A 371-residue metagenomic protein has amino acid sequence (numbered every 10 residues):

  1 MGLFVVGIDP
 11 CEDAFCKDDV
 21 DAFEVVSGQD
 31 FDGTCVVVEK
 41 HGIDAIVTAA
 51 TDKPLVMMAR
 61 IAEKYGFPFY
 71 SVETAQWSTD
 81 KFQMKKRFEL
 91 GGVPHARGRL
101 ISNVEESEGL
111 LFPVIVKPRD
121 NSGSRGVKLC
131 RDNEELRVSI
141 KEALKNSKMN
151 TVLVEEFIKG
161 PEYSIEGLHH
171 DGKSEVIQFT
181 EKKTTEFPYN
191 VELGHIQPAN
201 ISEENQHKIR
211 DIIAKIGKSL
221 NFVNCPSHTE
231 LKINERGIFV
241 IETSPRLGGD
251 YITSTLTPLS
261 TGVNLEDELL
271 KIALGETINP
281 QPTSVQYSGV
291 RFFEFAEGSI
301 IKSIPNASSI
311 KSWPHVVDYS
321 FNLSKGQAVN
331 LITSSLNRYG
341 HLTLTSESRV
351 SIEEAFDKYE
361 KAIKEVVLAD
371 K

Functional and structural regions predicted by a protein language model:
M1-T74, F295, L323-Y339, T345-D370: ATP-binding N-terminal substructure of ATP-dependent carboxylate-amine bond-forming enzymes
C16-K17, P118-N121, P188-N190, G249 (+1 more regions): Short, flexible turn/loop "capping" segments at secondary-structure junctions
F23-Q29, G98-N103, C130: Short acidic-hydrophobic, aromatic-tinged amphipathic segments that line or gate anion-handling sites
E63-G126: A conserved helix-loop-beta module that forms one wall/lid of the active-site cleft in ATP-utilizing catalytic domains
L90, S107, L270-K371: Peripheral (often C-terminal) accessory segments that flank ATP-dependent C-N-forming ligase machineries
V127-I238, L247: Internal nucleotide-binding/catalytic subdomain
K128, E156, P258, Y339-E347: Short, well-ordered beta-strand elements within core beta-sheets of diverse protein domains
H207-H228, N234-E235, S244-K302: Active-site "cap" helix and flanking loop/linker of ATP-utilizing ligase/carboxylase catalytic domains
